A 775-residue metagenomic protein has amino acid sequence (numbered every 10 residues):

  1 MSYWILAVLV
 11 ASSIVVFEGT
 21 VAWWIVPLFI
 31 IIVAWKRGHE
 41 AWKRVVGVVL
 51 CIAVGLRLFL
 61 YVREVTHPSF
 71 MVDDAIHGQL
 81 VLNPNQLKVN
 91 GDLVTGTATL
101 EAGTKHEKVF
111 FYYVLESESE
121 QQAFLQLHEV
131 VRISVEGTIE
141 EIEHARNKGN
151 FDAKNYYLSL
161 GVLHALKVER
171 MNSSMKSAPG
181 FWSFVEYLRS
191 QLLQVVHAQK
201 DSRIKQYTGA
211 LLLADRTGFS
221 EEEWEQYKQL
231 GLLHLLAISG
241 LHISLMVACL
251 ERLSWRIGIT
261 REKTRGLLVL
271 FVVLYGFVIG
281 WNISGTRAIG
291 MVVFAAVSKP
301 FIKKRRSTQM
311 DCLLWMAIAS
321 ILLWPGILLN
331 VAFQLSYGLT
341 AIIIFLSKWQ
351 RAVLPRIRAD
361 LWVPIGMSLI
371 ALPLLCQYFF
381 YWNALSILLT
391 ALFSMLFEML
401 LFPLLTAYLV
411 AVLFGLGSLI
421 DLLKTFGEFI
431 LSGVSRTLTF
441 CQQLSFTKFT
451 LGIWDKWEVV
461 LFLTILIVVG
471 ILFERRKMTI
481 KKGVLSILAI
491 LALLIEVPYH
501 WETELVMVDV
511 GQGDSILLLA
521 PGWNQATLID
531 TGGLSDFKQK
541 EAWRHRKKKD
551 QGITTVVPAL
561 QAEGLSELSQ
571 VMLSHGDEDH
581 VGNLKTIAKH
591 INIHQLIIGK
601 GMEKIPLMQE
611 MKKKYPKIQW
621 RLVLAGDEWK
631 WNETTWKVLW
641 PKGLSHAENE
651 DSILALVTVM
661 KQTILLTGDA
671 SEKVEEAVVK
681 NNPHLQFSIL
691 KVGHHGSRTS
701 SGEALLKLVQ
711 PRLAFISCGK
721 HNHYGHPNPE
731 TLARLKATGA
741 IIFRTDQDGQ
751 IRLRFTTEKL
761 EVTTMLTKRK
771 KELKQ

Functional and structural regions predicted by a protein language model:
M1-L6, W42-V46, T308-D311, D360 (+1 more regions): Membrane-interfacial loop-to-transmembrane alpha-helix junctions, especially the N-terminal start
M1-S69, E474-R475, V762-M765: N-terminal leader/targeting segments
W4-I5, S183-E186, S220-L230, L322 (+2 more regions): Juxtamembrane membrane-water interface segments that cap and precede transmembrane helices
G38, E223-I387, W454-E502, K600 (+3 more regions): Hydrophobic alpha-helical transmembrane segments in multi-pass membrane proteins
R57-H234, T554-Q561, E567, G601-E603 (+6 more regions): Membrane-interface helix/helix-cap signal primarily in integral membrane proteins
Q122-L125, E129, I133-E136, S177-G180 (+1 more regions): Non-globular, low-confidence helical/coil segments that flank catalytic cores
G161-M291, A296, S569-M572, Q595-I598 (+4 more regions): Aromatic-rich juxtamembrane segments at the membrane interface
I343-F446, L713: Alpha-helical transmembrane segments of multi-pass integral membrane proteins
